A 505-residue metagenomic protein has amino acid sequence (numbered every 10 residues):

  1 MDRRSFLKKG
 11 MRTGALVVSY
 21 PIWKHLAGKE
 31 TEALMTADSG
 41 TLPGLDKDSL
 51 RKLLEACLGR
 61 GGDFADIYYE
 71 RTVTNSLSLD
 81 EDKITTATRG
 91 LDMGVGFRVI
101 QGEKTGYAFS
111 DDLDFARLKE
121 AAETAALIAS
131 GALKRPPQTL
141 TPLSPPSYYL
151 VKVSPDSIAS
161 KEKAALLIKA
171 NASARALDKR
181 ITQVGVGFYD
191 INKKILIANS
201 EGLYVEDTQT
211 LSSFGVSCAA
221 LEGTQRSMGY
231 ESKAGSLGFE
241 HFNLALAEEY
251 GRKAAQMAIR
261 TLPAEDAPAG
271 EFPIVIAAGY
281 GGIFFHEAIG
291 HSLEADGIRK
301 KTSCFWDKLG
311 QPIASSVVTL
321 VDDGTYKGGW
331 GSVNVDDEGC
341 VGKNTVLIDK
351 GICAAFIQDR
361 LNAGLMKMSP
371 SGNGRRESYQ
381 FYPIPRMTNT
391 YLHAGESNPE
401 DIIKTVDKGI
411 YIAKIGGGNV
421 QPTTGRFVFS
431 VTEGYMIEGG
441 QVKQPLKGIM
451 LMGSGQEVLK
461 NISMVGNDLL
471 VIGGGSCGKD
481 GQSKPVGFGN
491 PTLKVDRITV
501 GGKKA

Functional and structural regions predicted by a protein language model:
D2-A505: N-terminal small-residue-enriched
